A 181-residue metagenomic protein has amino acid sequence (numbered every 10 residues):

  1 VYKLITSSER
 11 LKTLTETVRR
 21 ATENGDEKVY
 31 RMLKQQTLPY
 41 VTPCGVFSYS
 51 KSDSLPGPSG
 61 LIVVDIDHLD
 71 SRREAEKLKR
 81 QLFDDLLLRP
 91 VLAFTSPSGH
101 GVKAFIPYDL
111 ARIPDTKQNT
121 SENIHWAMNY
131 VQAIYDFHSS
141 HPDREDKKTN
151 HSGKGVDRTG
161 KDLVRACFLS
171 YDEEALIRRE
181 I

Functional and structural regions predicted by a protein language model:
V1-H100, Y108-H125, H151-K154: Signature for HUH/AEP ssDNA processing cores
T6, R10, L110-R112, Y135-I181: Catalytic "initiation/cleavage/transfer" segments centered on a nucleophilic residue and adjacent nucleic-acid-engaging
L61-V63, F105, A166-F168: Conserved hydrophobic/aromatic beta-strand scaffold that supports enzyme active sites
T95-V102, K161-A166: Short Gly/Ser/Thr- and Asp/Glu-enriched loop/turn motifs at secondary-structure junctions
M128, Q132-D136: Contiguous ligand/interfacial binding patches
